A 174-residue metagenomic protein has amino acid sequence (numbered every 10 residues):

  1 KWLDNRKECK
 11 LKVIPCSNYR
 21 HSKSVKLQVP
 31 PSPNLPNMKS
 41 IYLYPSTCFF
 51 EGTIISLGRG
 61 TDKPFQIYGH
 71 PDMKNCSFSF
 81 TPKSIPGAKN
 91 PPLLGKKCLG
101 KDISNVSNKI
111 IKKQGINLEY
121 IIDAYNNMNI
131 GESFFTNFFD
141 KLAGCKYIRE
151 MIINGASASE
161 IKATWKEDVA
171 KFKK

Functional and structural regions predicted by a protein language model:
K1-T47: Conserved anion/nucleotide-ligand pocket segment
R6-E8, D62, C98: Extracytoplasmic
L27-F78: Active-site-lining helix/loop region of Rossmann-like oxidoreductase modules
P64-K166, A170: Conserved functional hotspot residues or short segments at active or partner-binding sites across diverse domains
